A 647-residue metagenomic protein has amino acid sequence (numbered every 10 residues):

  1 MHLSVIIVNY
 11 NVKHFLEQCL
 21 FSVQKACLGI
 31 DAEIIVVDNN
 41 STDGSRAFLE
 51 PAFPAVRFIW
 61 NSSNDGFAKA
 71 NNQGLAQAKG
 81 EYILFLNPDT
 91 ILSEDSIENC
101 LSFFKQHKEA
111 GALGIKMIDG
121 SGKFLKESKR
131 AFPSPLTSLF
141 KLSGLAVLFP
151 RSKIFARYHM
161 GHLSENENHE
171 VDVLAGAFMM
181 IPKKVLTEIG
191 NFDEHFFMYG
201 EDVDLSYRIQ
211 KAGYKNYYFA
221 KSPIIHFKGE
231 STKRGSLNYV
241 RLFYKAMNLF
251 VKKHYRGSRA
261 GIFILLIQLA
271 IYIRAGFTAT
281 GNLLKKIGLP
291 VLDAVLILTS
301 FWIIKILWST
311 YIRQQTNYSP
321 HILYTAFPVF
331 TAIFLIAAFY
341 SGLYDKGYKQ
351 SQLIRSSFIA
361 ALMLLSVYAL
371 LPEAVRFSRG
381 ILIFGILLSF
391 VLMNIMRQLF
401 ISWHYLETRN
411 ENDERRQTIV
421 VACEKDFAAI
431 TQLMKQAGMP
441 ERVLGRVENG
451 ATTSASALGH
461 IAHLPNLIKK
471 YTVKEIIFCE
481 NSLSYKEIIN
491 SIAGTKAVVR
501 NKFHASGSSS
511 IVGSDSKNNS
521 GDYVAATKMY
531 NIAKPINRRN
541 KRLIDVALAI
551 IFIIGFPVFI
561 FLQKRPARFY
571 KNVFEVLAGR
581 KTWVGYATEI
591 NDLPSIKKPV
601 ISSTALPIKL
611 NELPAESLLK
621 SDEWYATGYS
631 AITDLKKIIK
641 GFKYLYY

Functional and structural regions predicted by a protein language model:
F21-D31: Short, acidic, metal-binding catalytic loop of nucleotide-sugar glycosyltransferases
S22, D38-A47, S63: A conserved acidic beta->alpha catalytic loop
W60-A78, N99, A462: Glycine-rich, basic loop-to-helix element that forms the pyrophosphate-binding segment of sugar-nucleotide handling
I83: Short aromatic/hydrophobic "clamp" motif used to bind/position activated sugar donors
I91-E127: Conserved donor NDP-sugar-binding/catalytic core segment of glycosyltransferases
I115, F132-V171, K528-R538, V546-A549: Short, flexible, basic/aromatic active-site loop/helix in glycosyltransferases
Y207-T280: Active-site-adjacent helix/loop segment of glycosyltransferases that harbors family-specific signature motifs
I271-T310, I336, L343-Q350, S356 (+6 more regions): N-terminal hydrophobic signal-anchor/signal peptide
